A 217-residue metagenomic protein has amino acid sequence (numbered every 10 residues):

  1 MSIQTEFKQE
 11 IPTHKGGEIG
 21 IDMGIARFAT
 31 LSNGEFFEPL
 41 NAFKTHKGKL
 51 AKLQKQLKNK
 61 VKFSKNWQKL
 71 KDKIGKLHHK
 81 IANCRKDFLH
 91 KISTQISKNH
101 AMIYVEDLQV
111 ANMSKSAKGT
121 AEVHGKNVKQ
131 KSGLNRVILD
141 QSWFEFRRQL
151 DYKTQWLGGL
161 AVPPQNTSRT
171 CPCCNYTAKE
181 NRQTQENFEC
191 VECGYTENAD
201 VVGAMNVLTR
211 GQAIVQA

Functional and structural regions predicted by a protein language model:
M1-A217: Positively charged, helix-rich recognition surfaces that bind polyanionic ligands
